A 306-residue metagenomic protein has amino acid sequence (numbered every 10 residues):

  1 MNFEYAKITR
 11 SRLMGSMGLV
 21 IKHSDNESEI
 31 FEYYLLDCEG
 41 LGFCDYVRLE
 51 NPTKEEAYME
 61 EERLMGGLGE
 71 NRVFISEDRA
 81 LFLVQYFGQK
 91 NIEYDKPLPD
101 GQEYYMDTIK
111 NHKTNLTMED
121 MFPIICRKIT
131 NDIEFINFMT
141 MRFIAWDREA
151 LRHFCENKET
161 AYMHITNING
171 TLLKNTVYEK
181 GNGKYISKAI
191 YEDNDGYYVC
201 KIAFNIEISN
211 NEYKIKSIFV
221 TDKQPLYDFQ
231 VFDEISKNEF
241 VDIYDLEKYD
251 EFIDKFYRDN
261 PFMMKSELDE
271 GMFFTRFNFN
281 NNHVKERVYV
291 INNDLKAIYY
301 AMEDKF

Functional and structural regions predicted by a protein language model:
M1-F306: Non-catalytic terminal/accessory regions
